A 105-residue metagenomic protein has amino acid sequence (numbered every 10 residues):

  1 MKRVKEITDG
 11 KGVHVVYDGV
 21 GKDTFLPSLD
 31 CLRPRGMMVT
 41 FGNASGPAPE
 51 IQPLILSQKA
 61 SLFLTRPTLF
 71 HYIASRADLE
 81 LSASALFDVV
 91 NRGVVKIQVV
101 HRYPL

Functional and structural regions predicted by a protein language model:
M1-T24, S75-L79: Adenosine-nucleotide cofactor-binding segment
R3, I55, Q98: Conserved beta-strand positions that form and line the central face of beta-propeller blades
G12, G93-V99: A local structural motif
Y17-V20, T40, V99: Small/polar loops that bind or transfer phosphate-bearing groups
D23-V95: Glycine-rich phosphate-binding loop and adjacent beta-alpha segment of Rossmann(oid) nucleotide-cofactor-binding
R102-L105: A conserved short coil-to-beta-strand element within the FAD-binding core of flavoproteins
